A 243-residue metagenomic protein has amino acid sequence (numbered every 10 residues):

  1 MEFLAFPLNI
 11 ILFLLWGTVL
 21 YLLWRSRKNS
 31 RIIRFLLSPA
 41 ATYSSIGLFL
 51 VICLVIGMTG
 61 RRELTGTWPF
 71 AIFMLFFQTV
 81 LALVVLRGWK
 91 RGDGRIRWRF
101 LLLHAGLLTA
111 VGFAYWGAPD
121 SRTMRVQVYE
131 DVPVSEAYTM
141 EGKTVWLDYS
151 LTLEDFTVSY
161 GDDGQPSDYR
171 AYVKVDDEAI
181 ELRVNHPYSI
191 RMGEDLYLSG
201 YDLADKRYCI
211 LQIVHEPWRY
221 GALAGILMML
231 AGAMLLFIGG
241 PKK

Functional and structural regions predicted by a protein language model:
M1-K243: Solvent-exposed, non-transmembrane regions of integral membrane proteins
